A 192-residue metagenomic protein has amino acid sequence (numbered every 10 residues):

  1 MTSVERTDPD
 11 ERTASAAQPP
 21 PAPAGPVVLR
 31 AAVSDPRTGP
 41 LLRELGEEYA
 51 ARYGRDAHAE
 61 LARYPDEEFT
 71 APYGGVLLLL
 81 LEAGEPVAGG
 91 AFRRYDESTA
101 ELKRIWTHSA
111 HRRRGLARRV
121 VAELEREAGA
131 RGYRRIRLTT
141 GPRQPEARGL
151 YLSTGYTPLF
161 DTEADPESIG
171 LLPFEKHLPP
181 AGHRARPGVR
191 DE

Functional and structural regions predicted by a protein language model:
E5-R6, A22-K103, H108, V121-A122 (+4 more regions): Acetyl-CoA-dependent GNAT
D8-D10: Intrinsic-disorder-associated, low-complexity terminal segments enriched in Asp/Asn/His/Tyr and depleted of Lys/Arg
T13-A16, P21-P23: Compositionally biased, low-complexity flexible segments
V33, R137-P142, R148-P173: Conserved catalytic-core motifs of GNAT/GCN5-like acyltransferases
S98, R114, A130-R134: Short coil/turn segments at alpha/beta junctions that flank glycine-rich nucleotide-binding fingerprints
H108-A110, R114, P142: Active-site acidic-Proline motif in GNAT/NAT acetyltransferases
R114, R118, A122: Residues forming the Rossmann-fold NAD(P)(H) cofactor-binding site
V121, E127-T140: Conserved GNAT acetyl-CoA-binding A-motif
